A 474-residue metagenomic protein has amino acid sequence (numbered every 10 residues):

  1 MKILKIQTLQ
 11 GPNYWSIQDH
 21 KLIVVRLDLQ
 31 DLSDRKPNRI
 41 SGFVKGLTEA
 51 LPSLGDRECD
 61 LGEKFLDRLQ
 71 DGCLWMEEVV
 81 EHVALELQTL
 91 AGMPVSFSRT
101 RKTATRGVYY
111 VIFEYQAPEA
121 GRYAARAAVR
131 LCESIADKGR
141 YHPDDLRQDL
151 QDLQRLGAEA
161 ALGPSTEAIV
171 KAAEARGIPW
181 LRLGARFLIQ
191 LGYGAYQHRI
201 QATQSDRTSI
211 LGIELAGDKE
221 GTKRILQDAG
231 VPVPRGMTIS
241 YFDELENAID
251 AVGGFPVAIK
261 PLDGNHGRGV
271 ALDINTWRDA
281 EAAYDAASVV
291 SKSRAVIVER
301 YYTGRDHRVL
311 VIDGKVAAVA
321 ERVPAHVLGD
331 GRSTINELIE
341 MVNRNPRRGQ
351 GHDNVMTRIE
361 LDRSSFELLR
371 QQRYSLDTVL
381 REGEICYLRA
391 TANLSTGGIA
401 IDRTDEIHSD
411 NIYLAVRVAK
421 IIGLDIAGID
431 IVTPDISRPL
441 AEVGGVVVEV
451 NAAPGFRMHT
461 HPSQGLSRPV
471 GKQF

Functional and structural regions predicted by a protein language model:
M1-A175, K315, V323-D330, T334-E337 (+2 more regions): ATP-dependent carboxylate activation and anion-phosphoryl transfer catalytic cores that bind Mg-ATP to form
D34, E78, A195-R363, S409-Y413: Active-site nucleotide/adenylate-binding loops and adjacent lid/helix of ATP-dependent enzymes
A104-R106, L183-L188, N265-H266, G304: Short Gly/Ser/Thr- and Asp/Glu-enriched loop/turn motifs at secondary-structure junctions
V108, I112-N247, A251: Conserved N-proximal alpha/beta basic substrate-recognition cap immediately N-terminal to, or forming the N-lobe
V170-A172, P179-R182, R300-Y302, R308-L310 (+1 more regions): A general structural signal for short secondary-structure junctions and capping/turn motifs
F187-L191, Y301-R308, I431-R438: A glycine-rich phosphate-binding loop feature that marks nucleotide/adenosyl-phosphate handling sites
A195-D206, Y387-A400: N-terminal small/glycine-rich loop or linker at the start of catalytic domains across soluble metabolic enzymes
L338-G398: Extended, charge-rich helix/loop segments that form flexible, surface "patches" used to engage negatively charged
